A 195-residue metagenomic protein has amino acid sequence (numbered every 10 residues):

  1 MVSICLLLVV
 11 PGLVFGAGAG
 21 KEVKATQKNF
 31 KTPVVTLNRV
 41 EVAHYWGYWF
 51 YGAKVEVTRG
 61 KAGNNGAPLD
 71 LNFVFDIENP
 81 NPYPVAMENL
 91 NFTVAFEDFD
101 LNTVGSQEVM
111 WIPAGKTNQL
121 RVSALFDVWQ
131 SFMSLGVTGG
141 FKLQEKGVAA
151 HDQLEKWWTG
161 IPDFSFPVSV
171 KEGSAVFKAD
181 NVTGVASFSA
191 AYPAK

Functional and structural regions predicted by a protein language model:
S3-G12: Bacterial N-terminal signal peptides
F15-K195: Extracellular/lumenal and peripheral-membrane lipid-interaction modules
